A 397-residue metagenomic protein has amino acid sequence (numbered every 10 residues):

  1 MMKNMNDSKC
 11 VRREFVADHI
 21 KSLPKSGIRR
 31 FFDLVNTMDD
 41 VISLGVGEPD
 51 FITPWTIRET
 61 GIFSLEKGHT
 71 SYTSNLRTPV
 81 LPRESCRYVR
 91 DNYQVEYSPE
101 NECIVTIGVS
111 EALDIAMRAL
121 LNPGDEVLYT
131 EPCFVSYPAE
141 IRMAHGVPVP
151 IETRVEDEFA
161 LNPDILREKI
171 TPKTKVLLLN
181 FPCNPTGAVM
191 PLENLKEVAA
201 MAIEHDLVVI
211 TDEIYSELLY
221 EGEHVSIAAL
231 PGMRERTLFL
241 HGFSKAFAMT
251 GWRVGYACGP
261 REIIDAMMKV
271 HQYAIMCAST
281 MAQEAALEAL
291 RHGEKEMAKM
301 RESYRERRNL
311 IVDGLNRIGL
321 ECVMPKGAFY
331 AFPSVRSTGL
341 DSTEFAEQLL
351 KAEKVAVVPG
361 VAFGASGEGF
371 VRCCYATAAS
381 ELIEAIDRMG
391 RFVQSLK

Functional and structural regions predicted by a protein language model:
M2-P24, L34-M38, I42, V46-S64 (+1 more regions): PLP-dependent class I/II
T60, K67-Y72, E84-D91: Glycine-rich loop-to-alpha-helix module at the N-terminal edge of alpha/beta enzyme cores
L76-R77: Short beta-strand to alpha-helix junction loop
L81-S85, G108: Conserved AMP-binding/adenylate-forming core of the ANL superfamily
